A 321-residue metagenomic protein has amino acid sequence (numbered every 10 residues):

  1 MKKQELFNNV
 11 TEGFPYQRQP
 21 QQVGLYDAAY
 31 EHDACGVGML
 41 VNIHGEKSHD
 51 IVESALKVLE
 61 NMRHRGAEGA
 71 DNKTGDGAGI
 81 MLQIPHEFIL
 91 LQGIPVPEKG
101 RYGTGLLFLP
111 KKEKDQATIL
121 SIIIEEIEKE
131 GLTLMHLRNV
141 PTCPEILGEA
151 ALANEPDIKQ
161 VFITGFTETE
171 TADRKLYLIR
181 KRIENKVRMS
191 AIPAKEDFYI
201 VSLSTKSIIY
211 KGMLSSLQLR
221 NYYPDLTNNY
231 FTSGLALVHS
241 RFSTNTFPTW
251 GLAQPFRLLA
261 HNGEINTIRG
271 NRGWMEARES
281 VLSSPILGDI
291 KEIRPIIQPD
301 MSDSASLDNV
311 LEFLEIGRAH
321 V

Functional and structural regions predicted by a protein language model:
K2-H320: Conserved short alpha-helical segments that host acidic/polar catalytic motifs at enzyme active sites
